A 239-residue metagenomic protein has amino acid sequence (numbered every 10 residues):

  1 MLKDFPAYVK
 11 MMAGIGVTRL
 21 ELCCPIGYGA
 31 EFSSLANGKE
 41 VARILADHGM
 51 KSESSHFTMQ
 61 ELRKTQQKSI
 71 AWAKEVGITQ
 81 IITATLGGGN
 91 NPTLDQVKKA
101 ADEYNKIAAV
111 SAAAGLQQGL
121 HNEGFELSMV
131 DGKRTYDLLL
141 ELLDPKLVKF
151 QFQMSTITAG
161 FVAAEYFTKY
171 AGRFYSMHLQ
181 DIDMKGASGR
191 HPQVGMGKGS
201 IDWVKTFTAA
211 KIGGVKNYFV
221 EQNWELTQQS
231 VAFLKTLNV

Functional and structural regions predicted by a protein language model:
M1, C23-G27, F57-Q60, L86-G88 (+5 more regions): Active-site beta-loop-alpha junctions enriched in small/polar residues
M1-M12, R63-W72, A159-F167, W203-T206: Short, acidic/polar
P6, K10, I26, D47 (+3 more regions): Active-site acidic/histidine proton-transfer and metal-coordination neighborhood in alpha/beta enzyme cores
M12, L20, L45, A73 (+6 more regions): Conserved, mostly hydrophobic/aromatic
R19, A112-S200: Acidic/histidine-rich catalytic cores of soluble enzymes
E21-R43, N91: Glycine-rich, proline-tolerant flexible connector loops at the mouths of alpha/beta enzymes
T227-V239: C-terminal helical cap(s) of enzyme catalytic domains, especially alpha/beta-barrels
